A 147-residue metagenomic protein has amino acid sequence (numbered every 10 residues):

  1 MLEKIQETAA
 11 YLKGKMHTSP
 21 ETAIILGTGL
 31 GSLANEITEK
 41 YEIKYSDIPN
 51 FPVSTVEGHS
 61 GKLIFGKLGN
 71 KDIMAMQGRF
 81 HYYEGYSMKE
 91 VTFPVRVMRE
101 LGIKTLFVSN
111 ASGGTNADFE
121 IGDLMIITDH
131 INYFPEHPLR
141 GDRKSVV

Functional and structural regions predicted by a protein language model:
M1-S145: Metabolite-binding pocket within alpha/beta catalytic cores that recognizes anionic/polar moieties
